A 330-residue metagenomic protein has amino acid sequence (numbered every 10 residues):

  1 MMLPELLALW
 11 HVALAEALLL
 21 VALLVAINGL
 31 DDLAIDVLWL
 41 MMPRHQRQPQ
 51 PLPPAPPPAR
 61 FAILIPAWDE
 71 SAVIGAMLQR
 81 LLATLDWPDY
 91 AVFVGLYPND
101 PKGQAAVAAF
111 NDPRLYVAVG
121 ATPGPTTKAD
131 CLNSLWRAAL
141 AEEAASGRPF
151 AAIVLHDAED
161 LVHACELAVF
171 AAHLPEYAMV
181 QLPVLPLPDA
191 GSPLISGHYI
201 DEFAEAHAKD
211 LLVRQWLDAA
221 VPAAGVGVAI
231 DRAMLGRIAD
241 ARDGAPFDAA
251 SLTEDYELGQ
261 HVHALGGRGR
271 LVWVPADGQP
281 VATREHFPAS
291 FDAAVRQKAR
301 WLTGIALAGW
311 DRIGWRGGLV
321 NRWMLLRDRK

Functional and structural regions predicted by a protein language model:
M1-L9, I305-V320: Membrane-proximal N-terminal segments immediately preceding the first transmembrane helix
M1-P57: N-terminal membrane-anchoring/stem segments of glycan-assembly enzymes
L30-D31, E254, R327: Intrinsic disorder/low-complexity signal
H45-D277, V281-A306: Internal catalytic domains of large membrane-associated glycosyltransferases
G317-K330: Non-catalytic, C-terminal membrane-associated alpha-helical segments of glycosyltransferases
